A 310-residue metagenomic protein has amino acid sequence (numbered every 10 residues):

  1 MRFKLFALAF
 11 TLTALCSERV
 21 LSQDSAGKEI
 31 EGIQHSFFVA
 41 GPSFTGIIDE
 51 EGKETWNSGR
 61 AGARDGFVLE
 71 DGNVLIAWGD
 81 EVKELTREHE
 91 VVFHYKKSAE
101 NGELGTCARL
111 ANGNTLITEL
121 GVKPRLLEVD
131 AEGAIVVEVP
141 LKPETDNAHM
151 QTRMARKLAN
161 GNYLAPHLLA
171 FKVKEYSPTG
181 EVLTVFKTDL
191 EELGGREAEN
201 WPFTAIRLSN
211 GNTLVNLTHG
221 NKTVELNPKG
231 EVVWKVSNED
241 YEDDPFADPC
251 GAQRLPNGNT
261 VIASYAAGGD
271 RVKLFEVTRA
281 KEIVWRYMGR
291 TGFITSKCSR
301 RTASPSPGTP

Functional and structural regions predicted by a protein language model:
K4-S17: Bacterial N-terminal signal peptides
E18-S22: Sec/Tat signal peptide C-region and signal peptidase I cleavage site
Q23-P310: Histidine-/acidic-rich catalytic cores in large beta-rich domains
